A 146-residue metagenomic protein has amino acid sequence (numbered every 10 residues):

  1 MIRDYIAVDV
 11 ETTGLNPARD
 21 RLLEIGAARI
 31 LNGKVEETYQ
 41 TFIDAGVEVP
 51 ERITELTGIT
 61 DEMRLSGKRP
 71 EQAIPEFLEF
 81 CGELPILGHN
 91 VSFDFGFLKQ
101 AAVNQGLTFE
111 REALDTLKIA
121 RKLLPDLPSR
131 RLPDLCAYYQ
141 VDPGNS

Functional and structural regions predicted by a protein language model:
M1-R111, P125-N145: Conserved non-catalytic scaffold segment of RNase H-like nuclease domains
R111-R121: A short, structured active-site edge motif that brings together acidic residues
